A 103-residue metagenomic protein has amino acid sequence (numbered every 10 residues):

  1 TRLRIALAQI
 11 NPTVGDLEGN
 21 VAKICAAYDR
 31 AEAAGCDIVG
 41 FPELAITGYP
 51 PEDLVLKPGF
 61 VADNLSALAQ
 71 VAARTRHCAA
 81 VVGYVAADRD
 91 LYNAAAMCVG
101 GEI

Functional and structural regions predicted by a protein language model:
T1-I103: Hydrophobic structural segments
